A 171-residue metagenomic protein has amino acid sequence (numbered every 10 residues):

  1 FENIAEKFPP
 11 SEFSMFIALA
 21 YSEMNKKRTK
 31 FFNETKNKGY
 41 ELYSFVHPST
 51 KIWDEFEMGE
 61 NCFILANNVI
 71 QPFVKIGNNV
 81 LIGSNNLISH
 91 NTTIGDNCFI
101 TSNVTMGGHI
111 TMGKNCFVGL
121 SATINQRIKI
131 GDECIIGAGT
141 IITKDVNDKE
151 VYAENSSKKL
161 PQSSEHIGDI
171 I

Functional and structural regions predicted by a protein language model:
F1-H47: Phosphate-bearing ligand-interacting subdomains that bind or position ATP/ADP/UDP/GDP/NAD(P) or nucleotide-linked
P10-F13, K30, E57, E133 (+2 more regions): Surface-exposed beta-strand edges and their flanking turn/coil or helix-capping segments
R28-F31, I76, N147-D148, S164-E165: Short amphipathic alpha-helical segments
E34, N61-F63, G168-I170: Short, hinge-like loop/turn segments at secondary-structure boundaries
S44-L160: Structural signal for interior beta-strand "rungs" in well-ordered beta-sheet cores of soluble enzyme domains
T143, L160-I171: Short C-terminal tail/terminal secondary-structure segment of NAD(P)H-dependent dehydrogenase/reductase domains
